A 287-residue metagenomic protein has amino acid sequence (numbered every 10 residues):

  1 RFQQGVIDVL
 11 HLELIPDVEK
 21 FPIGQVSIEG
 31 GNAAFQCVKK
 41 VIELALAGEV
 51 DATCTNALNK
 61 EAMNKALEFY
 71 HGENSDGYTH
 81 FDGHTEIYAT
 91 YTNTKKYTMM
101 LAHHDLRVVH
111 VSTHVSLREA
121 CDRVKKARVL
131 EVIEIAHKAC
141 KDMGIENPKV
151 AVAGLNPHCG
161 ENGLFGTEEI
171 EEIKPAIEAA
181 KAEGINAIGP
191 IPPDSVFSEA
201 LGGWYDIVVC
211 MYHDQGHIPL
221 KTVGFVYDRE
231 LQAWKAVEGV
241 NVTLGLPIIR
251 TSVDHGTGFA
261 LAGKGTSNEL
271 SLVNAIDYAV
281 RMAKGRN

Functional and structural regions predicted by a protein language model:
R1-F81, R123, A127-A151, L155-M211 (+2 more regions): Contiguous, glycine/small-aliphatic-enriched amphipathic segments in soluble metabolic enzymes
V9-V18, T79, G83, I87 (+2 more regions): Flexible glycine-/small-residue-enriched beta->alpha junction loops that bind anionic phosphate/pyrophosphate groups
Y88-Y97, A102-L106, T243-T257: Short, flexible loop segments at boundaries between secondary-structure elements
L101-R123, A127-L130: Ligand-binding beta-strand-loop-alpha-helix segment within the catalytic cores of soluble metabolic enzymes
